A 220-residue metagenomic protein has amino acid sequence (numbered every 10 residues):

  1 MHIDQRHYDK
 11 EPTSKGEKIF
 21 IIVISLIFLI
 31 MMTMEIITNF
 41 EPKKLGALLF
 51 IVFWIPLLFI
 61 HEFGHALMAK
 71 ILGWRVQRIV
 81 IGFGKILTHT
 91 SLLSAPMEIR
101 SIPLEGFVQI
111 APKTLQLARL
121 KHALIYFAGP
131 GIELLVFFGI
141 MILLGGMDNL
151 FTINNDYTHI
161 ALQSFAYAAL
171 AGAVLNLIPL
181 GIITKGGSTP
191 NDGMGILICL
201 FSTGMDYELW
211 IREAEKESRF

Functional and structural regions predicted by a protein language model:
M1-E11, I211-F220: Low-complexity, intrinsically disordered extramembrane tails and loops of integral membrane proteins
H2-G46, S101: Topogenic membrane-insertion module of multi-pass membrane proteins
K10-M31, I55, L124-L143: Alpha-helical bilayer-embedded segments of polytopic membrane proteins, i.e., transmembrane/intramembrane helices
M31, W54-L58, A168-N176: Alpha-helical transmembrane segments of multi-pass membrane proteins
T38-K43, A111-L117, Y157-T158: Helix-boundary and loop/linker segments of multi-pass membrane transporters
F40, L67-R75, I79, F83 (+2 more regions): Membrane-interface elements of multi-pass transporters and channels
L48-Q116: Small-residue-rich helix-interface/hinge motifs
L115-E215: Hydrophobic transmembrane alpha-helical segments that form the core helix bundle of multi-pass membrane enzymes
